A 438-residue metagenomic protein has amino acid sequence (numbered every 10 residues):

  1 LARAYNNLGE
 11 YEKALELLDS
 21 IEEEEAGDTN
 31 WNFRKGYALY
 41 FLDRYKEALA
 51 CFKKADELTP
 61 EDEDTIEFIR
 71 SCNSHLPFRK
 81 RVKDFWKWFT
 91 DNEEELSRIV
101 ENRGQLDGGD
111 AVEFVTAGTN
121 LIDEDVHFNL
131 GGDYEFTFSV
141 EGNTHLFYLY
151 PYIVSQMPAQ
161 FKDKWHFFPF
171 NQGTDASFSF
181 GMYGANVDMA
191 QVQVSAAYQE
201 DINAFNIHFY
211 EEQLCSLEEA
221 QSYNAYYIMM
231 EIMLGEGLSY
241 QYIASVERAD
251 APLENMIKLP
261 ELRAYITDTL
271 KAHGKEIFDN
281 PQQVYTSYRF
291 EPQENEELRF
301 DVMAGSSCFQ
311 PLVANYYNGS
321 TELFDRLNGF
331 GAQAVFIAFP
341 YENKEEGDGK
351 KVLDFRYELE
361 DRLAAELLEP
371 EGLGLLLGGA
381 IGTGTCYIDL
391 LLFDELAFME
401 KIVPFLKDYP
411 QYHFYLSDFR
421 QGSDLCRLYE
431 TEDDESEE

Functional and structural regions predicted by a protein language model:
L1-R34: Alpha-helical adaptor scaffolds
N7, F41, S71-H75: Register position in tetratricopeptide repeats
D19-E23, D56, E63: A conserved position within tetratricopeptide repeats
W31, D64-T65: TPR alpha-solenoid repeat register
W86-V126, G305-S307, N343-L375: Surface-exposed, low-hydrophobicity interaction/linker segments
S139-E276: Internal, hydrophobic cores of structured domains that mediate oligomerization or house catalytic pockets within large
K162-W165, Y288-E438: C-terminal structured domains
